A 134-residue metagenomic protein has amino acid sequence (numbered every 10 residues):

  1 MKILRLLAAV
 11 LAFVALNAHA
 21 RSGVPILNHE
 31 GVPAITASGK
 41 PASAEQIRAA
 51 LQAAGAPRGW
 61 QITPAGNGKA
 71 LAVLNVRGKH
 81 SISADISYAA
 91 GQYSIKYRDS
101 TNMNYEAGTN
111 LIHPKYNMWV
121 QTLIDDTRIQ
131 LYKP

Functional and structural regions predicted by a protein language model:
K2-A9: Sec-dependent signal peptide recognition, specifically the positively charged N-region followed immediately by
A15-N17: N-terminal signal peptide c-region/cleavage motif recognized by signal peptidases
A20-P134: Ser/Thr-rich, low-complexity intrinsically disordered terminal regions
